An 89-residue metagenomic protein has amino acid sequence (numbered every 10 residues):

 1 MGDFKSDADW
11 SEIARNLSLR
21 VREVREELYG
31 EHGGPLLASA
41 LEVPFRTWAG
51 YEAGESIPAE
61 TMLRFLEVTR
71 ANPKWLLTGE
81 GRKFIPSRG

Functional and structural regions predicted by a protein language model:
M1-G30, L36, K74: A short, Lys/Arg-rich alpha-helix, primarily the initiator
L19, E23, S39, G50 (+2 more regions): DNA-binding alpha-helical recognition surfaces that contact promoter or target DNA
Y29-G50: Short alpha-helical DNA-recognition segment
E31, S56-A59: Residue at a beta-strand N-cap/secondary-structure junction
E52, T69, E80: DNA major-groove recognition helix of helix-turn-helix
A59-L77: DNA major-groove recognition helix of helix-turn-helix/homeodomain DNA-binding modules
W75-G89: Short amphipathic recognition helices of helix-turn-helix/homeodomain-type DNA-binding modules
